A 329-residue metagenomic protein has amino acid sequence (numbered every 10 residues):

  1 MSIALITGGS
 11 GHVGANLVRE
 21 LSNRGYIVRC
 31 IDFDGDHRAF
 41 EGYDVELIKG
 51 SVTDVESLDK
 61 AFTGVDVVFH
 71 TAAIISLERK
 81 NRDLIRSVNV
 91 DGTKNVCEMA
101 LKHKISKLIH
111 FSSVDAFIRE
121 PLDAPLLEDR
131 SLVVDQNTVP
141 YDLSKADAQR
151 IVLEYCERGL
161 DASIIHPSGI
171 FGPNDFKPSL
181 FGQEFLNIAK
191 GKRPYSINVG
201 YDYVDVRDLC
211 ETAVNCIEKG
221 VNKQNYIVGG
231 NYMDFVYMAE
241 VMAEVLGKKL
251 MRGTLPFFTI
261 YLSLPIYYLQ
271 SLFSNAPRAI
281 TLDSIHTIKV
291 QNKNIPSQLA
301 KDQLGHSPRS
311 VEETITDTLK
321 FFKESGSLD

Functional and structural regions predicted by a protein language model:
A4-R24: N-terminal Rossmann NAD(P)H-binding glycine-rich loop of SDR-like oxidoreductase domains
D36-H37, V45-D91, M99: NAD(P)H-binding glycine-rich loop region in Rossmannoid oxidoreductase-like domains and their noncatalytic homologs
L77, V114-A124, I170-S179: Conserved catalytic-site region of short-chain dehydrogenase/reductase
D91-V139: Conserved Rossmann-fold NAD(P)-dependent oxidoreductase catalytic core, especially the SDR/UDP-sugar
N95, D147, L180, I197-I217 (+1 more regions): Substrate-positioning beta->alpha
T138-S163: Active-site Tyr-X1-5-Lys
R158-I164, S168-D202: NAD(P)-dependent short-chain dehydrogenase/reductase
T212-A279, S297, D302, S310-D329: Mid/C-terminal beta-alpha module of Rossmann-like enzyme folds, strongest in SDR-family dehydrogenases/epimerases
